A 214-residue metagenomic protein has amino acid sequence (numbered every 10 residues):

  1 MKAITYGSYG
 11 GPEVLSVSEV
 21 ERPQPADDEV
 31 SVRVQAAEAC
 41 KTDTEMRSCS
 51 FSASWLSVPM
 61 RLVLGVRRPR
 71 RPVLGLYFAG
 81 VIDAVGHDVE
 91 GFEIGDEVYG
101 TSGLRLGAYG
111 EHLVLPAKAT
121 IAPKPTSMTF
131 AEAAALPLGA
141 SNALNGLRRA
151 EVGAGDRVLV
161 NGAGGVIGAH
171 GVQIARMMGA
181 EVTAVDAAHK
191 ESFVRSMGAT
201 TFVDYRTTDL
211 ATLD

Functional and structural regions predicted by a protein language model:
M1-K2: Extreme N-terminal starter segment of soluble prokaryotic enzymes
E21-E38, S52-L104: Glycine-rich beta-strand-centered segment in the early N-terminal region that forms part of a ligand/cofactor-binding
T42-R47: Cytochrome P450 core scaffold surrounding the K-helix E-X-X-R motif and the conserved "meander" helix-loop region
A53, L104-A117: A structural motif shared across PLP-dependent enzymes of the aminotransferase-like
R61, A119-F130, D156: Glycine/charged-rich beta-loop-alpha catalytic/anionic-binding loops adjacent to active sites
I94, A133-T207: Mid-domain Rossmann-like dinucleotide-binding core that forms the NAD(H)/NADP(H) cofactor-binding site
R206-D214: Short amphipathic alpha-helix with an adjacent loop that forms part of the alpha/beta core around
